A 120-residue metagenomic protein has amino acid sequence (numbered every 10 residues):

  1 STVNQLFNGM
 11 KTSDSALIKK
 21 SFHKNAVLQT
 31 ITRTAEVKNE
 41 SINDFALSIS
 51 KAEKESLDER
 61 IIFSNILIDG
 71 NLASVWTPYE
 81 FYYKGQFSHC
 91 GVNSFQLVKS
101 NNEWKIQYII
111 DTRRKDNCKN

Functional and structural regions predicted by a protein language model:
S1-S13, S21: Short, aromatic-enriched amphipathic alpha-helices that serve as compact interaction elements
L6, I18, A26, V75 (+1 more regions): Hydrophobic pocket/interface hotspot
S13-Q29: Short, well-ordered alpha-helical segments enriched in acidic and aromatic residues
F22-K24, T32, T77-F81, N93 (+1 more regions): A mature extracytoplasmic/lumenal domain signature
V27-V37: A short gly/proline-enriched turn/hairpin at secondary-structure junctions
T32, E40-Q86: Surface-exposed, charged secondary-structure patches
C90-N117: Short beta-strand edge/turn micro-motifs at domain boundaries
